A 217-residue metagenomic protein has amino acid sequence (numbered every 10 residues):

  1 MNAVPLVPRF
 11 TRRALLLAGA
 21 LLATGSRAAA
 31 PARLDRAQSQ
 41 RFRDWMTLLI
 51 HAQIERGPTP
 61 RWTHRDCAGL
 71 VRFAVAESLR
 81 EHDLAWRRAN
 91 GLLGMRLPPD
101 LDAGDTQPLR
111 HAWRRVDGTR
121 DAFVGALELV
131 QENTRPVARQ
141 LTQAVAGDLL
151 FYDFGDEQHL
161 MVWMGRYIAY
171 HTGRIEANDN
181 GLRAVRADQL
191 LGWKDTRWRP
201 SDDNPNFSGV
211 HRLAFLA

Functional and structural regions predicted by a protein language model:
M1-N2, H171, L216: Long, low-complexity, intrinsically disordered N-terminal extensions of eukaryotic proteins, enriched
N2-A20: N-terminal secretory signal peptides and thylakoid transit peptides that target proteins across membranes
A23-G25: N-terminal signal peptide c-region/cleavage motif recognized by signal peptidases
A29-V124: N-terminal capping segments
G69-F73, L160-W163, I168-H171, L182-D188: Active-site scaffold segments
M95-N178: ...with weaker cross-activation on analogous glycine-rich loops/strands in unrelated enzymes
R183-A217: Low-complexity, Gly/Ser/Thr/Pro-rich intrinsically disordered linker/tail segments
